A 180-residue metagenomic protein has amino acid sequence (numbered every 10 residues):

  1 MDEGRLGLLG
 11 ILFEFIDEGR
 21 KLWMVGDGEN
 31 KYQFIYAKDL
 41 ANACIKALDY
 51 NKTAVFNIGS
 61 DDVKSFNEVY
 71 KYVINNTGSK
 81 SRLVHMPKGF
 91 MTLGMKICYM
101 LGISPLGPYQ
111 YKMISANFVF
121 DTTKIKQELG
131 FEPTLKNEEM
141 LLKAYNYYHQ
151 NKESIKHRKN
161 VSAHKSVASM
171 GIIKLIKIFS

Functional and structural regions predicted by a protein language model:
M1-D2, M24-N30, F56-K64, I74-T77 (+4 more regions): Glycine-rich Rossmann NAD(P)(H)-binding loop
M1-Y32, A37, V73: NAD(P)-dependent short-chain dehydrogenase/reductase
L6, G28, Q33-A41, L48 (+3 more regions): Conserved loop-to-helix N-cap of the C-terminal "lid" that shapes the substrate pocket in Rossmann-like
L6-G10, N67, V119: Short, surface-exposed alpha-helical segments at coil->helix boundaries
F15, A43-K46: Conserved C-lobe helical segment of Hanks-type protein kinase catalytic domains, centered on the alphaI helix
A47-L106, T122, L142-K143, N151-N160 (+1 more regions): Mid/C-terminal beta-alpha module of Rossmann-like enzyme folds, strongest in SDR-family dehydrogenases/epimerases
Y109-T122: Active-site loop of classical SDR/Rossmann-like NAD(P)-dependent oxidoreductases, centered on the catalytic Tyr-X3-Lys
N137-N146: Short linear loop/turn motifs
